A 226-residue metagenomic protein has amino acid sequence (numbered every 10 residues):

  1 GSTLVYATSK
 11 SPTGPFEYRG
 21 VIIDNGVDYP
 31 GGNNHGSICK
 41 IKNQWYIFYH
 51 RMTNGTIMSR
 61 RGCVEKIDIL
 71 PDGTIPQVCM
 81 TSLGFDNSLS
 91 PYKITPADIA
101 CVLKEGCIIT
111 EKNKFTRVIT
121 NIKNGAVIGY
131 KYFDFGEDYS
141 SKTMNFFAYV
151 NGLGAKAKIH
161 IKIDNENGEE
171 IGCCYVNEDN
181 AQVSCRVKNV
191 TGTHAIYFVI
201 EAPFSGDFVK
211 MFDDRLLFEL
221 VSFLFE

Functional and structural regions predicted by a protein language model:
G1-C173, N177-E226: Carbohydrate-active catalytic/glycan-binding domains of CAZyme proteins, especially the secreted or lumenal ectodomains
